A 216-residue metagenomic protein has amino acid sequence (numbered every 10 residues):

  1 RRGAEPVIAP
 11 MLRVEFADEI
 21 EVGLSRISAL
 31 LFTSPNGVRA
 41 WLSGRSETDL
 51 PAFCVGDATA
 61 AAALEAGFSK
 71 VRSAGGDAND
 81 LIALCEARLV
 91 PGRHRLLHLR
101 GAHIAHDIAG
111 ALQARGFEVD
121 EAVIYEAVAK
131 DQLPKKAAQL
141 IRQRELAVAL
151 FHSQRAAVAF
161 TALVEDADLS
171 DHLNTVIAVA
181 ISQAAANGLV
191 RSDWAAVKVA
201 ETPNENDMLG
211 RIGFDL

Functional and structural regions predicted by a protein language model:
R1-L216: Signature of uroporphyrinogen-III synthase
